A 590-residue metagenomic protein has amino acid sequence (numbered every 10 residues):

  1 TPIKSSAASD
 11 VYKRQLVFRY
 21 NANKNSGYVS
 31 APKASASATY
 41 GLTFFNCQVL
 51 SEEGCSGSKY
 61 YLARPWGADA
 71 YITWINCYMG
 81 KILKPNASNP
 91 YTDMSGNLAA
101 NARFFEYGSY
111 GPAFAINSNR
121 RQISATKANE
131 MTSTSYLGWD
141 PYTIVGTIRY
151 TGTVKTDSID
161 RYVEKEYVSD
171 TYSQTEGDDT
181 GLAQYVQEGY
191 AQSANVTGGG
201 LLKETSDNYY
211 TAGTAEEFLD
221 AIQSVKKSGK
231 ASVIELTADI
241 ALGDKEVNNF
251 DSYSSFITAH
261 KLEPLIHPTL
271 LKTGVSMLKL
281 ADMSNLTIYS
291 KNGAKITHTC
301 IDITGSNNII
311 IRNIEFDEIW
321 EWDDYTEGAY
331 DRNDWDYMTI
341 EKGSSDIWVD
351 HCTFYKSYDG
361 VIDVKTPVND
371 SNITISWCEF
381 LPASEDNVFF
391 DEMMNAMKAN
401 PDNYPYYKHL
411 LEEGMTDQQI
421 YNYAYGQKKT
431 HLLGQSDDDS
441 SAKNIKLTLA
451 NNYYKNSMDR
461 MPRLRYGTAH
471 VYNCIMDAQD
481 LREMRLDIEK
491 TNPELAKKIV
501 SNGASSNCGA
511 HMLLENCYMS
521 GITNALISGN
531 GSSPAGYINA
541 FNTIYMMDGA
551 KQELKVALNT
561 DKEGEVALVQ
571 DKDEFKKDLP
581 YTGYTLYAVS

Functional and structural regions predicted by a protein language model:
T1, S9, G27-A36, Y61-W66 (+12 more regions): Glycine-rich beta-solenoid repeat tracts in large extracellular/virion proteins
T1, S9-N25, G243-D439: Right-handed parallel beta-helix
T1, S9-Y172, L433, A478 (+3 more regions): Sequence-level preference for short, compositionally simple segments enriched in small aliphatic or small polar residues
S9-W74, S371, K408-E515: Long, polar low-complexity repeats
K13, A38, T43, A68 (+20 more regions): Repetitive beta-strand solenoid architecture
L16-F18, F44, V49, W74 (+21 more regions): Beta-rich extracellular carbohydrate-active architectures
R103-E235, I240-G274, D548-S590: Extracellular "leader-to-stem" segments immediately downstream of a signal peptide or signal-anchor in secreted/lumenal
I499, A510, S520-G521, L558 (+1 more regions): Sequence/structural signature of beta-propeller domains
